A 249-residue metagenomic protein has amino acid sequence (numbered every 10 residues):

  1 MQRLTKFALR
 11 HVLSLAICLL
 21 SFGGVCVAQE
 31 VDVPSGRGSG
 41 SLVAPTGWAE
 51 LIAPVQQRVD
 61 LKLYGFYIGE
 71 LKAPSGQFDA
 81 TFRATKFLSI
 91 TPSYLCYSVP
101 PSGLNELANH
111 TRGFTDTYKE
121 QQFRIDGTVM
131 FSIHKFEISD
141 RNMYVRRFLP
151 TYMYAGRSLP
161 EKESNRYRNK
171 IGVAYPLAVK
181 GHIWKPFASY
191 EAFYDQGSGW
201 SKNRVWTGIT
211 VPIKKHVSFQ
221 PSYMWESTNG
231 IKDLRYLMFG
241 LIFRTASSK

Functional and structural regions predicted by a protein language model:
M1-G38, A246-K249: Cleavable N-terminal export/targeting peptides
Q29-Q56, I138-S139, E163-I171: Outer-membrane beta-barrel initiation region
E30-G38, V55-G76, I90-Y97, D140-F148 (+2 more regions): Transmembrane beta-strand segments that form the barrel wall of outer-membrane beta-barrel proteins
V31, P45-G47, V55-L61, K86-L88 (+5 more regions): Outer-envelope beta-barrel architecture signal
R37-S41, G65-I68, A80, T111-T117 (+6 more regions): Outer-membrane beta-barrel proteins
A49-V55, F78-F82, I125-V129, N169-Y175 (+2 more regions): Residues on the lipid-exposed face of transmembrane beta-strands in outer-membrane beta-barrel proteins
A73-S75, D79, L88-G156, K162 (+1 more regions): Outer-membrane beta-barrel translocator/channel fold
K135-N229, G240-K249: Outer-membrane beta-barrel transmembrane domain signature
